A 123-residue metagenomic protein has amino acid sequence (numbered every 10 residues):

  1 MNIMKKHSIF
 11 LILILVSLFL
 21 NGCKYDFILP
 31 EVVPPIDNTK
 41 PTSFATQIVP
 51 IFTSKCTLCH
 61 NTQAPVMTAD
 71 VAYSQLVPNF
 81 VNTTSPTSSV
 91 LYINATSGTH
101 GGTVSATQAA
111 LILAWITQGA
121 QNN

Functional and structural regions predicted by a protein language model:
M1-C23: Sec-dependent bacterial lipoprotein signal peptides
C23-N123: Aromatic- and Gly/Pro-enriched helix-to-coil junctions and flexible linker segments
